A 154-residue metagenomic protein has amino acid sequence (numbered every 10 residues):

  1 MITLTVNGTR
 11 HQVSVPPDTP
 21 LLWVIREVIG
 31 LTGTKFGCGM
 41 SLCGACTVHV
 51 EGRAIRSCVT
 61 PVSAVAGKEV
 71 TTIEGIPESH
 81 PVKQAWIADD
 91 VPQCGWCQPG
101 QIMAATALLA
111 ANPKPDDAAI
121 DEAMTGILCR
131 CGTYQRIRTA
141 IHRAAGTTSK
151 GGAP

Functional and structural regions predicted by a protein language model:
M1-P154: Signature of N-terminal electron-transfer/Fe-S-associated modules in redox systems
